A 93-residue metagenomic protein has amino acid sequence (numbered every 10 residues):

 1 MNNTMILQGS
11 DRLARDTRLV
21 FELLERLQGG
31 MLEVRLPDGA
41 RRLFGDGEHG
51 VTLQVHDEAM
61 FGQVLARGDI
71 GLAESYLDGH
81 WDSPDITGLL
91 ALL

Functional and structural regions predicted by a protein language model:
M1-L93: Feature captures hydrophobic
